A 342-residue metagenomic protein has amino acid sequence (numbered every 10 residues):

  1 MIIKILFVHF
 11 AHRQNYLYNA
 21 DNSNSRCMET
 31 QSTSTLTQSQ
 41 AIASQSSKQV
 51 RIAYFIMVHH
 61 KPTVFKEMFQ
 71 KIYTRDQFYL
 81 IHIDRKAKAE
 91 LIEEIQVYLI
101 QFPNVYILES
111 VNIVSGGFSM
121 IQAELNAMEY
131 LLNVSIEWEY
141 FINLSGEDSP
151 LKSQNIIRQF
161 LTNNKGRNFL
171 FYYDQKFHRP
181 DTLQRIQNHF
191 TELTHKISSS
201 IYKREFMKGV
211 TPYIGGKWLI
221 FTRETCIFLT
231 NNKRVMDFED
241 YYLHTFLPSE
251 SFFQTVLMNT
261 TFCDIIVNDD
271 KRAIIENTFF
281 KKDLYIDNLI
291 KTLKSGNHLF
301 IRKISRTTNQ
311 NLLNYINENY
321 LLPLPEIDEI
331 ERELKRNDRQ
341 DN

Functional and structural regions predicted by a protein language model:
I3-Q14: N-terminal amphipathic/hydrophobic targeting modules at extreme N-termini, encompassing cleavable Sec/SRP-type signal
N15, N24-N342: ER/Golgi luminal nucleotide-sugar-dependent glycosyltransferases, focusing on the catalytic module
